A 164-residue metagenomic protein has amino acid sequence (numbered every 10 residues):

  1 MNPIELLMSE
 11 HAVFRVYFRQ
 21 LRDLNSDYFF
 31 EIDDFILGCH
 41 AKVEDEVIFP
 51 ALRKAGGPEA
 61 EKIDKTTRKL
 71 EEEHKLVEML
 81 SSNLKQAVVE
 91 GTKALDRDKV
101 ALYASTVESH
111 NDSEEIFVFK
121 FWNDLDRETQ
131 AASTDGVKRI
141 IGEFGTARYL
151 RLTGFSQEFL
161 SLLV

Functional and structural regions predicted by a protein language model:
M1-V164: Small-residue-biased structural context
